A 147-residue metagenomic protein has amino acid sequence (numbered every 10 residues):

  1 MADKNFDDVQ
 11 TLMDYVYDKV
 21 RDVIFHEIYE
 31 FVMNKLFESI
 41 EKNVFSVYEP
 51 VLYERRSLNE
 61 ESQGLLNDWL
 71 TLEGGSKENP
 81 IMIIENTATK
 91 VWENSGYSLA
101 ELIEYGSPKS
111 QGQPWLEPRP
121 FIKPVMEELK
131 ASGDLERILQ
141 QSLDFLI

Functional and structural regions predicted by a protein language model:
M1-I83, A88, E104-I147: Short, Lys/Arg-rich flexible segments
S95-E104: A short, structured beta-strand/loop element
